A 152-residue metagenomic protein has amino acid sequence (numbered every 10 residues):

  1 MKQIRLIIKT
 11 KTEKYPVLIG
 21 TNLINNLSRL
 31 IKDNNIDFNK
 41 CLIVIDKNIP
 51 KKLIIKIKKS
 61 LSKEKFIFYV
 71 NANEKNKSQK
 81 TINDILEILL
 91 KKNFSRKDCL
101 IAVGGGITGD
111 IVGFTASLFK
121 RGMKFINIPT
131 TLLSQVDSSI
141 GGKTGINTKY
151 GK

Functional and structural regions predicted by a protein language model:
M1-C99: ATP/NTP phosphate-donor binding region
K9, L18, G113-K152: A glycine/threonine-rich phosphate-anchoring loop and its flanking beta-alpha core in nucleotide/phosphate-binding
K52-I54, I111, V136: Generic domain-boundary/flexible-linker signal
K56-I57, K63, I88-L90, D110 (+2 more regions): Alpha-helix boundary/interfacial micro-motifs
A72-E74, I107, L132: Residue-level detector of flexible, active-site-proximal loop/helix-junction positions within diverse enzyme catalytic
I82-I88, G105, L118, L133-V136: Hydrophobic, well-ordered secondary-structure scaffolds
D98-S117: Glycine/serine-rich anion-binding loops at beta->alpha junctions that coordinate negatively charged ligand groups
